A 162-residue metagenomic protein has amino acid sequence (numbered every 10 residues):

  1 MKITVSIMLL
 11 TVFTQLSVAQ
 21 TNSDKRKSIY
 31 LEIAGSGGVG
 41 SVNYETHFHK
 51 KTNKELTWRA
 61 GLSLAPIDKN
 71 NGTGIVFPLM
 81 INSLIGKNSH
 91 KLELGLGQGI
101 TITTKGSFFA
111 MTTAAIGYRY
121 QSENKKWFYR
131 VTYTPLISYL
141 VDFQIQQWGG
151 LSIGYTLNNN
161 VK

Functional and structural regions predicted by a protein language model:
M1-S23, I153: Bacterial Sec-dependent N-terminal signal peptides
Q20-R26, H49-L56, G86-K91, G106 (+2 more regions): Short loop/turn motifs that connect adjacent beta-strands in outer-membrane beta-barrel proteins
N22-F48, N53-K54, P66: Start-of-domain marker
K25-K27, S36-G40, N71-F77, H90 (+2 more regions): Residues that define the transmembrane beta-barrel architecture of outer-membrane proteins
I29-I33, Y44, W58-L62, L79-I81 (+4 more regions): Membrane-embedded beta-strand positions of outer-membrane beta-barrel proteins
I33-G37, T46, L62-D68, S83-K87 (+3 more regions): Transmembrane beta-strands of outer-membrane beta-barrel pores
E55, I67-N71, T103-S107, L140-F143 (+1 more regions): Outer-membrane beta-barrel proteins
I145-K162: Outer-membrane beta-barrel "beta-signal"
